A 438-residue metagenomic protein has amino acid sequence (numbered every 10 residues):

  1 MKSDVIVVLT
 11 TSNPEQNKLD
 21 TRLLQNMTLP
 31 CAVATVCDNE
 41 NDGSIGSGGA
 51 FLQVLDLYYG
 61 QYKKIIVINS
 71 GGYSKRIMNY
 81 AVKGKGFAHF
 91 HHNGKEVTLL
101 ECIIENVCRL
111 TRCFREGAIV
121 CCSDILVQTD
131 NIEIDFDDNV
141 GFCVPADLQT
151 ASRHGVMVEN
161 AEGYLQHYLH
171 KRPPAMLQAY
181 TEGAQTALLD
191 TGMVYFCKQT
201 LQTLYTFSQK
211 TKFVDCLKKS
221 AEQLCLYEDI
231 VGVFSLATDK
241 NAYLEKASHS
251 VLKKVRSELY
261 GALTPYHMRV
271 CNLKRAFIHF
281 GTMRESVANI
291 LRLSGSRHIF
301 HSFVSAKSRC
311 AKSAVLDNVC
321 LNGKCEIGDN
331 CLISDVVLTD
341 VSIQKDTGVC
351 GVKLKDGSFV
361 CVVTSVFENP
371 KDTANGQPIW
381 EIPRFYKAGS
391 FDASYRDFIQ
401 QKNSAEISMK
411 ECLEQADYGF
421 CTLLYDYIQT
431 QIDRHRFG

Functional and structural regions predicted by a protein language model:
M1-E15, V36-F51, L55, Y59 (+3 more regions): Left-handed beta-helix
M1-F136, L148: Conserved N-terminal catalytic core of the sugar/cofactor nucleotidyltransferase
Y62, A81-V82, A88-C121, I125-F213: Conserved core of the sugar-phosphate nucleotidyltransferase
V67-I68, I77, Y195-C197, V319: Conserved catalytic-core segments centered on acid/base and nucleophilic motifs
S70, L189, N272-K274: Short Gly/Ser/Thr- and Asp/Glu-enriched loop/turn motifs at secondary-structure junctions
